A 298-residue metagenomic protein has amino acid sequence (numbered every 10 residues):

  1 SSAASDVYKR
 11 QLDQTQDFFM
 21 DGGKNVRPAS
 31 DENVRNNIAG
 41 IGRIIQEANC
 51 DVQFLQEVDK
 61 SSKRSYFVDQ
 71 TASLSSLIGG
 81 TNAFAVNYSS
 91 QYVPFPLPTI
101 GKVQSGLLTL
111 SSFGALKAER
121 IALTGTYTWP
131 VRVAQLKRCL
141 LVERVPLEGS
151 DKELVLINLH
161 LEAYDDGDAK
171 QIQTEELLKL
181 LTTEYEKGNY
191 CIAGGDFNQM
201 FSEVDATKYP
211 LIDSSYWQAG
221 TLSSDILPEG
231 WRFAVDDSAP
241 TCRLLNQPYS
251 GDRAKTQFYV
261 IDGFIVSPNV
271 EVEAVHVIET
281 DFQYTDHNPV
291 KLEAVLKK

Functional and structural regions predicted by a protein language model:
S1-F95, T99-Q104, K298: N-terminal, active-site-proximal structural segment of metallo-dependent hydrolase catalytic domains
S2-D6, N37-F67, L110, E143 (+4 more regions): Active-site beta-strand/loop signature of hydrolases that rely on acidic residues for catalysis
K9-R10, D59-S62, Y88-Y92, A115-L116 (+4 more regions): Solvent-exposed loop/turn segments at secondary-structure junctions within structured extracellular/periplasmic domains
K24-S30, V58-K60, T124-V133, H160-D168: Surface-exposed cleft-lining segments at the edges of enzyme active sites
S75-I78, K102-A118, V145-P146, K255-E271 (+1 more regions): Conserved beta strand-loop-helix elements of the APE1-like EEP
N82-S89, A118-T124, V275-I278: Conserved S-adenosyl-L-methionine
Q91, F95-L154: A well-ordered secondary-structure block
R144, D168, K179-I192, N198-K298: Metal-dependent phosphoester-hydrolase catalytic domains
